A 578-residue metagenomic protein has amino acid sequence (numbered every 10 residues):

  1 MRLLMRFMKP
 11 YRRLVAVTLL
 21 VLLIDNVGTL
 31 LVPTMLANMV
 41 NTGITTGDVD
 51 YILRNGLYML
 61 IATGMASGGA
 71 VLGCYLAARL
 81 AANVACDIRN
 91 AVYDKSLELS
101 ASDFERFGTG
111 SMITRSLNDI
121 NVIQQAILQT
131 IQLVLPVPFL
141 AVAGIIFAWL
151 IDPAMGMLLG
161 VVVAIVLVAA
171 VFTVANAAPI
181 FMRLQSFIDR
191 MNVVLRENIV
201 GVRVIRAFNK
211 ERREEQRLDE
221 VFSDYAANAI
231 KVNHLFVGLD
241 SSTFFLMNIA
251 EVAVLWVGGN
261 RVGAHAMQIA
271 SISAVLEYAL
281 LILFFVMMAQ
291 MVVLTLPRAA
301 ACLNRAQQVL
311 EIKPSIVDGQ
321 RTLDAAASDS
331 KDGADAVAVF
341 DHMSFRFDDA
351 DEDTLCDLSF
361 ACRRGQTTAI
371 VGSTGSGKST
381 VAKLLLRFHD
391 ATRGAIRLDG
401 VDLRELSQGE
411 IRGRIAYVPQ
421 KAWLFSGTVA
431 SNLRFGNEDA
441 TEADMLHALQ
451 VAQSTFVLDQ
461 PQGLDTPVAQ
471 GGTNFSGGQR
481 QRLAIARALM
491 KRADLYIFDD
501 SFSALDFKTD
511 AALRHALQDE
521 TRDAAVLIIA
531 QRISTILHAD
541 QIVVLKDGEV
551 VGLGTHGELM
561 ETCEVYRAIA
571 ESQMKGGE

Functional and structural regions predicted by a protein language model:
M1-V32, L36, I44-M59, G73-A77 (+13 more regions): Membrane-integrated ABC transporters
P10, L14-D25, Q129-L184, W256-M267: Transmembrane helices of ABC transporter permease
M59-A70, V163-L167, F236-V252, W256-V257 (+1 more regions): Hydrophobic alpha-helical segments in the permease module
V92, S96, I205, A306 (+1 more regions): Helix-loop junctions and hydrophobic alpha-helical segments within the transmembrane domains of large membrane
L97-A141: Juxtamembrane loop-to-helix connectors within ABC transporter transmembrane domains
G110, R183-K231: Loop segments that connect adjacent transmembrane helices in multi-pass transporters
F187, M191, V200, R206 (+3 more regions): Cytosolic ends of transmembrane helices, especially the final helix of ABC transmembrane type-1 domains
A326-E578: ABC-type nucleotide-binding domain
